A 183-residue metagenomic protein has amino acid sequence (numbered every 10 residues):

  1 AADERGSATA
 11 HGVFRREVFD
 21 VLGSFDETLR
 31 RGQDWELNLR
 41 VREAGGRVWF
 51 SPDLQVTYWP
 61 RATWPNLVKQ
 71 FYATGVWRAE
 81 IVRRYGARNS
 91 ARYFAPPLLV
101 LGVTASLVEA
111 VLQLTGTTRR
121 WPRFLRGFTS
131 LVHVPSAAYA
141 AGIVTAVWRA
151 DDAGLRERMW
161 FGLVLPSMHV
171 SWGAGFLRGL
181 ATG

Functional and structural regions predicted by a protein language model:
A1-E17, V21, R30, E36 (+2 more regions): A recurrent flexible, glycine/aromatic-enriched loop bordering the glycosyltransferase active site that acts as
T9, F14, N66, Q70-A73 (+3 more regions): Generic alpha-helical secondary structure signal
D26-N89: Catalytic donor/gating beta->alpha subdomain of glycosyltransferases that bind UDP-sugars
A87-L98: Membrane-interface anchor segments at the N-terminal boundary of transmembrane helices in multi-pass membrane enzymes
L99-T182: Membrane-embedded multi-pass helical conduit in multi-pass membrane proteins, especially envelope-biosynthetic
